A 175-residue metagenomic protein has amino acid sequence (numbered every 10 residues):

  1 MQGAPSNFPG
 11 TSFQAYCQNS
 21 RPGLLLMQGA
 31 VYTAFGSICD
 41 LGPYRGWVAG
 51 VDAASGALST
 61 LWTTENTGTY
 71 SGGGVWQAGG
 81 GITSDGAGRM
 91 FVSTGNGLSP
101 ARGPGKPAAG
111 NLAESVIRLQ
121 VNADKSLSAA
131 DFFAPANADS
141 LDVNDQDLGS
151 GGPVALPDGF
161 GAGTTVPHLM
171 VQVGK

Functional and structural regions predicted by a protein language model:
M1-K175: Noncatalytic, solvent-exposed loop/strand surfaces of beta-propeller-type extracellular/periplasmic domains
